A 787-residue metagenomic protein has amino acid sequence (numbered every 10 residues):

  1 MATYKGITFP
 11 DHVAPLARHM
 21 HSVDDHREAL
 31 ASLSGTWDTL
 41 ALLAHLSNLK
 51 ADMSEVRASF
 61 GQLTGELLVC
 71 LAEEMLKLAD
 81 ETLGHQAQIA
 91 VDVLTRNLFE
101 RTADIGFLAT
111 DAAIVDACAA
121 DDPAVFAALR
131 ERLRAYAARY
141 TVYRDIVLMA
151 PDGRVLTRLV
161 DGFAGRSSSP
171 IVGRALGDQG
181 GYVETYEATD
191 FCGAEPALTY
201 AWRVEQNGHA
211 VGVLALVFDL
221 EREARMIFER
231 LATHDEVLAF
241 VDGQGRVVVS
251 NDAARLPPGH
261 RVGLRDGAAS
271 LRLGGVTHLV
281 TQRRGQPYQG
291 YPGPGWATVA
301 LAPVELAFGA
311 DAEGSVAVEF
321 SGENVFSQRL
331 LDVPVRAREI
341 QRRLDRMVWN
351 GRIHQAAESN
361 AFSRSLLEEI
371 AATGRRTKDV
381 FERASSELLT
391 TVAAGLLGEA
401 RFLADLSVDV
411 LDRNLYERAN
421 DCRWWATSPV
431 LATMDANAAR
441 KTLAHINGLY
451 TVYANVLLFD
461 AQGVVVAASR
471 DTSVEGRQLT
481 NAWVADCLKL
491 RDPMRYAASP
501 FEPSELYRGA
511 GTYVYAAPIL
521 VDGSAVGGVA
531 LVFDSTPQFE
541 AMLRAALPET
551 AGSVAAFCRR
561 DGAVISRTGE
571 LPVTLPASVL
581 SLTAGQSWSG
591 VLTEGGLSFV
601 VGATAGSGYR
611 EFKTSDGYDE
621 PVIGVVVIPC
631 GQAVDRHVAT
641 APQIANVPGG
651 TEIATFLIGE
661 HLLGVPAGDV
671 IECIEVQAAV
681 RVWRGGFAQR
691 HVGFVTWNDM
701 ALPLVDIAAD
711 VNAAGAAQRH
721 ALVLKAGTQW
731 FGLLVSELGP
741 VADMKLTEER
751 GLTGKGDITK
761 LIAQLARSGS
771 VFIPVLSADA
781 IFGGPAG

Functional and structural regions predicted by a protein language model:
A2-E74, H260-G395, L575-I644: Extracellular/periplasmic juxtamembrane segments that couple receptor/chemosensory ectodomains to their
H26, A31-Q179, N350, H354-D492: Extracytoplasmic/periplasmic sensory segments of membrane signal-transduction proteins
T110, I146-G153, V237-Q244, R272 (+3 more regions): Short hydrophobic alpha-helical segments used for membrane anchoring or interfacial signaling
F126-Y140, V213-G267, V304-L330, N437-Y450 (+2 more regions): Solvent-exposed, extracytoplasmic
A127-M226, G267-T281, A432, N447-N455 (+2 more regions): Extracytoplasmic/periplasmic ligand-binding sensor regions of membrane-associated signaling proteins
T199, V211-V217, G295-L301, V514 (+7 more regions): Short hydrophobic beta-strand segments that form the core of ligand-binding sensory/regulatory domains
E205-H209, Y288-P292, L506, L520-S524 (+2 more regions): Flexible loop/coil segments at beta-strand boundaries within sensory signal-transduction domains
A645-L776, I781-F782: Conserved secondary-structure micro-motifs at functional edges
